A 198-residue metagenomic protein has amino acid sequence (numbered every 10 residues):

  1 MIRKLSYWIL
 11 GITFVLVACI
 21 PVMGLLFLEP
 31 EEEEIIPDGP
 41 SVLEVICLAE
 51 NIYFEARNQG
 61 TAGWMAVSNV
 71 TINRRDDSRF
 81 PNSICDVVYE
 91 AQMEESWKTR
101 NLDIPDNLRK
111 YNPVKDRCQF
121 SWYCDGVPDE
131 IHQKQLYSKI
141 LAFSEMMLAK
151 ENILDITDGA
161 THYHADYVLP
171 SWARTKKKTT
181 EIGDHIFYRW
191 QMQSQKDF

Functional and structural regions predicted by a protein language model:
M1-L16: N-terminal Sec-pathway targeting helices
I20-F198: Bacterial extracytoplasmic/cell-wall-associated proteins, especially those involved in peptidoglycan
